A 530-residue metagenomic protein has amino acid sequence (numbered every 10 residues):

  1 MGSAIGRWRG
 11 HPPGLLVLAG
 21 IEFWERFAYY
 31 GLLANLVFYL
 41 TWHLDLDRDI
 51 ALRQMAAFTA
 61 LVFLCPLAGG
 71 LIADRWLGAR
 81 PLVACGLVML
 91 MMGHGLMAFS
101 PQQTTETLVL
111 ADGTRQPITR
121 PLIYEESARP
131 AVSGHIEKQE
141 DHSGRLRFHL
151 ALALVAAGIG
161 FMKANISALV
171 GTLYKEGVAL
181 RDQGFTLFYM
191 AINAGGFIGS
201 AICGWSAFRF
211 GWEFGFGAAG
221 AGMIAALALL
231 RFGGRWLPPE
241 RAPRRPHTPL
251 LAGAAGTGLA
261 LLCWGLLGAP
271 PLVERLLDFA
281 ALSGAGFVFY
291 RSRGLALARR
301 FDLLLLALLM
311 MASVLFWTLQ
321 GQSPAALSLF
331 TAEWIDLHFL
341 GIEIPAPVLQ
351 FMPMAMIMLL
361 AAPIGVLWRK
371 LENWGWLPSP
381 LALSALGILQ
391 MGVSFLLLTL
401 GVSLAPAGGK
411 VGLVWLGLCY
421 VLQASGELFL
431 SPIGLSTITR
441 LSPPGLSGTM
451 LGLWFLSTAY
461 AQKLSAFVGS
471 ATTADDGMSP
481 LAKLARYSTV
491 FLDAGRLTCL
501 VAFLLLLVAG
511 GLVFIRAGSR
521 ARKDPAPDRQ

Functional and structural regions predicted by a protein language model:
M1-H11, R115, I136-Q139, E176-G177 (+4 more regions): Intracellular loop-helix junctions on the cytosolic face of multi-pass helical membrane proteins
L32-L52, G171, S323-L349: Short amphipathic helix-loop junctions that connect adjacent transmembrane helices in Major Facilitator Superfamily/SLC
A56-D74, F351-I364, Y460: Central cavity-lining transmembrane alpha-helices of secondary-active solute carriers, predominantly the Major
L61-V62, L180-S200, A207-F208, G215-L230 (+2 more regions): Glycine-rich segments within core transmembrane alpha-helices of 12-TM secondary carriers
P66-V88, G95-A98: Conserved MFS/SLC helix-loop-helix module at the cytosolic interface between two early adjacent transmembrane helices
L82-V83, F148, S384: Primarily marks hydrophobic transmembrane alpha-helices of the MFS/SLC 12-helix fold
V88-S143, L386-G408: C-terminal ends and interior cores of transmembrane alpha-helices in multi-pass membrane transporters/permeases
V132-E137, W205-A221, G265-R275, W376-A382 (+2 more regions): A membrane-interface helix-boundary motif in multi-pass transporters
